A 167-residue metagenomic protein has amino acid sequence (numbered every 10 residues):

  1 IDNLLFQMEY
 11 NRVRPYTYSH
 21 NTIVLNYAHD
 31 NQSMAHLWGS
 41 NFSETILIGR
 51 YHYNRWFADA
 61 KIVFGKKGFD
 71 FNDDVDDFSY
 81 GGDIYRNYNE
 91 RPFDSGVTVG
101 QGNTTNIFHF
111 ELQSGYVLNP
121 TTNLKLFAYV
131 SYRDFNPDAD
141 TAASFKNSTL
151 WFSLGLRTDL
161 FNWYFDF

Functional and structural regions predicted by a protein language model:
I1-F167: Exposed, low-structure sequence patches enriched in small/polar residues
